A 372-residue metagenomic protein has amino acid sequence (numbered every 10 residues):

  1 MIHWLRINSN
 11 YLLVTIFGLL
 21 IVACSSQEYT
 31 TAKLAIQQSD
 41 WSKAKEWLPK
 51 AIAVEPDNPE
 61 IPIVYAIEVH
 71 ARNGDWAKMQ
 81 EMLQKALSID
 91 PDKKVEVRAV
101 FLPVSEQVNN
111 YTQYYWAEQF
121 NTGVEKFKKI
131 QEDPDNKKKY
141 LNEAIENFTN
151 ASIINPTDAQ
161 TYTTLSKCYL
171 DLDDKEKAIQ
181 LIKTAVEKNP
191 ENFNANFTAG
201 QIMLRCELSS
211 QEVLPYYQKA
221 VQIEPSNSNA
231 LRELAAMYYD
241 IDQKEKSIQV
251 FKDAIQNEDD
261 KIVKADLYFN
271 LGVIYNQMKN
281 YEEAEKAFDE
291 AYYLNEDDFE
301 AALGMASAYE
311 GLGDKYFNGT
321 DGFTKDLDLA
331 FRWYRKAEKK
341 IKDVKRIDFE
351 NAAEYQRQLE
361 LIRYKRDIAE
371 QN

Functional and structural regions predicted by a protein language model:
S25-K33, D57-I67, E96-E132, A159-Q160 (+7 more regions): Amphipathic alpha-helical repeat scaffolds of TPR domains
Q38, H70-N73, K129, K138 (+7 more regions): Structural motif corresponding to the intra-repeat A-B loop/turn of tetratricopeptide repeats
W41, D75-W76, P134, L141 (+6 more regions): TPR-repeat structural position
A51, K85-A86, A151, T184-A185 (+5 more regions): Canonical positions in the second alpha-helix
P56-D57, P91, P156-T157, P190-E191 (+5 more regions): Short coil turns that delineate tetratricopeptide repeat
H70-V95, D289, Y293, E310 (+1 more regions): TPR/TPR-like (Sel1-like) alpha-helical repeat modules
